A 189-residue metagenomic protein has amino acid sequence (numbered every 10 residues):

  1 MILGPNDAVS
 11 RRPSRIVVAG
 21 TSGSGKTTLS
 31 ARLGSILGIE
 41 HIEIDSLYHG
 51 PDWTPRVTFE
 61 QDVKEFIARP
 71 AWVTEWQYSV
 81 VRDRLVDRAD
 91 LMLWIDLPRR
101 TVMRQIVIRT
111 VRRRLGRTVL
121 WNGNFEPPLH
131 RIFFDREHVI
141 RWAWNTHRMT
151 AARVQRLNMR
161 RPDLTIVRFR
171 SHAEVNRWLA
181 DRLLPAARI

Functional and structural regions predicted by a protein language model:
I2-R11, I36, R141-I189: NTP-dependent small-molecule kinase module
V18: Hydrophobic anchor at the beta1->P-loop junction of P-loop NTPases
S22: The conserved Walker
K26: Conserved lysine of the Walker
L29: Hydrophobic positions on the alpha1 helix immediately C-terminal to the Walker A/P-loop
R32: Active-site signature of alpha/beta-hydrolase-fold catalytic machinery across serine- and Asp/Cys-nucleophile hydrolases
E40-R100: Conserved nucleotide-sensing/catalytic segment adjacent to the nucleotide-binding pocket in NTP-handling enzymes
L97-M149, L179: A glycine- and Lys/Arg-enriched "phosphate-lid" helix/loop adjacent to the NTP-binding pocket of small-molecule kinases
